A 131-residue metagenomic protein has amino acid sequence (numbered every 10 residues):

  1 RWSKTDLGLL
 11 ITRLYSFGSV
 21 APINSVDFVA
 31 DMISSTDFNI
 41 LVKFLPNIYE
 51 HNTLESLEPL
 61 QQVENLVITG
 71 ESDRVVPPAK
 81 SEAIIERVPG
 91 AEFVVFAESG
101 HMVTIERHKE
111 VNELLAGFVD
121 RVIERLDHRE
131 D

Functional and structural regions predicted by a protein language model:
R1-P59: Conserved alpha/beta-hydrolase catalytic His-Asp/Glu region
Y15-S16, V75, E92: Preference for well-ordered, secondary-structure-rich cores of eukaryotic proteins
S35, R74-V75, M102-I105: A short, basic/aromatic alpha-helical/loop segment that forms part of the nucleotidyl-sugar donor-binding site
P46, V63, P77-E86: Short alpha-helix in the alpha/beta-hydrolase fold that links the catalytic acid
I48, E71-V76: Acidic catalytic loop of the alpha/beta-hydrolase fold
L60-Q61, V67-T69, D73: Short beta-strand/loop motif that positions the catalytic acidic residue of the alpha/beta-hydrolase fold
V63-E64, E92: Proline-centered loop/turn at the N-terminus of a beta-strand
P89-D131: Catalytic active-site module of serine/aspartate enzymes centered on a nucleophile-bearing elbow/loop
